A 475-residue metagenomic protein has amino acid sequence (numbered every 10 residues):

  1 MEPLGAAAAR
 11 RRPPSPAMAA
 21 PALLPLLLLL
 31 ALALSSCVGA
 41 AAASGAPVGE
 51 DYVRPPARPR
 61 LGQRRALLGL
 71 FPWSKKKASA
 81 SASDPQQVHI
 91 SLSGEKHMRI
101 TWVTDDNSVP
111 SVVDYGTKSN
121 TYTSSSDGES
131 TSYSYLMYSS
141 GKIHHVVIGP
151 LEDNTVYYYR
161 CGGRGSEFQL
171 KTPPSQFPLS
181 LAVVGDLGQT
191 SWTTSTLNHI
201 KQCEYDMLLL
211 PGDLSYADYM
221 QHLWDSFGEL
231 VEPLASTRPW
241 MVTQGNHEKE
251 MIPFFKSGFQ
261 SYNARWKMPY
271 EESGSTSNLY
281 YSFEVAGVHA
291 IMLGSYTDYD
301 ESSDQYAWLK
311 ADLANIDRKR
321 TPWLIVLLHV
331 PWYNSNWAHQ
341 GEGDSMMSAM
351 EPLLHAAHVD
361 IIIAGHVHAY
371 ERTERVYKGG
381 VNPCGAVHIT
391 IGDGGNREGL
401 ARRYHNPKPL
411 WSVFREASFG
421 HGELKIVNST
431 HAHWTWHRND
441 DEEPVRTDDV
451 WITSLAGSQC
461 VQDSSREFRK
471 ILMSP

Functional and structural regions predicted by a protein language model:
E2-L4, A19-V183, Q202, F414-S418 (+1 more regions): Acidic, histidine-bearing metal-coordination/catalytic regions of metal-dependent phosphoesterases
S111, Y138-S139, N315-S335, T390-N396 (+1 more regions): Active-site-proximal loop/helix segment associated with metal-binding centers of metalloenzymes
K118-I143, S180-W192, D218, A264 (+5 more regions): Acidic/histidine-rich helix-loop elements that form or flank divalent-metal/phosphate-binding sites at the catalytic
K142-G149, D153-P173, H222-L324, H339-D344 (+4 more regions): Extended active-site neighborhood of metal-dependent phosphoesterases/phosphodiesterases
G165-D218: An acidic-aromatic substrate-binding cleft motif
L179, D206-M207, M241, W323-I325 (+2 more regions): Short, Asp-centered acidic motifs that coordinate Mg2+ and/or phosphate in catalytic or ligand-binding sites
D186, G212-D213, G245-N246, H329 (+1 more regions): Active-site glycine-centered loops adjacent to acidic/histidine catalytic or metal-binding residues that shape
V326-Y333, D360-Y370: Histidine-centered catalytic micro-motifs
